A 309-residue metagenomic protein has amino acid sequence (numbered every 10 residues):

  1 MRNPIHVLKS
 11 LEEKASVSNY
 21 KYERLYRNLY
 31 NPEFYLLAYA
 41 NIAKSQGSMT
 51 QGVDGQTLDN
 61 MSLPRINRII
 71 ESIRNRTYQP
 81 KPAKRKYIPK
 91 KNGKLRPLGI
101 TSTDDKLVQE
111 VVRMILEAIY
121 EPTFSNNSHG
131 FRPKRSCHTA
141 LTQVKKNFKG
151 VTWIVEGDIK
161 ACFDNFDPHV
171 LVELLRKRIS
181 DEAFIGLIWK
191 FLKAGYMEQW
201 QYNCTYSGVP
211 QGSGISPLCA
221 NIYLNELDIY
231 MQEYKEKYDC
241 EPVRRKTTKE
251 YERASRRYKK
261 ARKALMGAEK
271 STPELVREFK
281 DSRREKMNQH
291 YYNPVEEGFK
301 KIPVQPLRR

Functional and structural regions predicted by a protein language model:
M1-R309: Non-catalytic terminal/accessory segments
